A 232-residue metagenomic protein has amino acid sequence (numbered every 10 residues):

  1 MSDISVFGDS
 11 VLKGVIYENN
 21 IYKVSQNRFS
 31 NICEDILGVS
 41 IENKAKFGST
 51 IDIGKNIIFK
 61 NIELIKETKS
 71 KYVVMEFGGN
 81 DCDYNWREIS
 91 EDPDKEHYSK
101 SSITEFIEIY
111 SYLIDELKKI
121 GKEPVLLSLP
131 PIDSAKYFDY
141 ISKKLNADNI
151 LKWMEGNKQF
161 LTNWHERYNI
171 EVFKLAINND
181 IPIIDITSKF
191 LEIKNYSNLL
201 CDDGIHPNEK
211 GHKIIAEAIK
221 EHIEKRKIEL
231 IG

Functional and structural regions predicted by a protein language model:
M1-F47, I62-E67, V73: Serine-esterase "nucleophile elbow" of acetyl-processing enzymes
S10, I16, F47-T50, N80-D81 (+2 more regions): Gly/Ser/Thr-rich beta-alpha loop segments that engage phosphate groups in nucleotides
I16, K55, N195: A short local structural element in Rossmann-fold oxidoreductases
S49-F59: Structural motif
F59-E209, K213-G232: Alpha-helical cap/lid subdomain in secreted, periplasmic, or secretory-pathway luminal O-acyl-processing enzymes
